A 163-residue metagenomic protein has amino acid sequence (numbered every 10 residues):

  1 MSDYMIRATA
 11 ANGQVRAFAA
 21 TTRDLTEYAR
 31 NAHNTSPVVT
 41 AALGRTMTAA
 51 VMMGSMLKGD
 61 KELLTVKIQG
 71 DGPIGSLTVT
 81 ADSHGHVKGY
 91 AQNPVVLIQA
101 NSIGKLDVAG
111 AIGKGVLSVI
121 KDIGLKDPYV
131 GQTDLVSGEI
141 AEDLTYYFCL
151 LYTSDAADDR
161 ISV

Functional and structural regions predicted by a protein language model:
S2-D122, Y129: N-terminal functional module of multi-domain proteins
M53, Y147-S154: Mid-sequence acidic-hydrophobic segments that form the walls of catalytic/ligand-binding cavities or oligomerization
T133-D134: Hydrophobic alpha-helical scaffolding
E139-I140, T145-F148: Long, charged interaction segments in nuclear RNA/chromatin-associated proteins
Y152, A156-V163: Single conserved hydrophobic/aromatic residue that forms the stacking wall/gate of nucleotide- or nucleobase-binding
